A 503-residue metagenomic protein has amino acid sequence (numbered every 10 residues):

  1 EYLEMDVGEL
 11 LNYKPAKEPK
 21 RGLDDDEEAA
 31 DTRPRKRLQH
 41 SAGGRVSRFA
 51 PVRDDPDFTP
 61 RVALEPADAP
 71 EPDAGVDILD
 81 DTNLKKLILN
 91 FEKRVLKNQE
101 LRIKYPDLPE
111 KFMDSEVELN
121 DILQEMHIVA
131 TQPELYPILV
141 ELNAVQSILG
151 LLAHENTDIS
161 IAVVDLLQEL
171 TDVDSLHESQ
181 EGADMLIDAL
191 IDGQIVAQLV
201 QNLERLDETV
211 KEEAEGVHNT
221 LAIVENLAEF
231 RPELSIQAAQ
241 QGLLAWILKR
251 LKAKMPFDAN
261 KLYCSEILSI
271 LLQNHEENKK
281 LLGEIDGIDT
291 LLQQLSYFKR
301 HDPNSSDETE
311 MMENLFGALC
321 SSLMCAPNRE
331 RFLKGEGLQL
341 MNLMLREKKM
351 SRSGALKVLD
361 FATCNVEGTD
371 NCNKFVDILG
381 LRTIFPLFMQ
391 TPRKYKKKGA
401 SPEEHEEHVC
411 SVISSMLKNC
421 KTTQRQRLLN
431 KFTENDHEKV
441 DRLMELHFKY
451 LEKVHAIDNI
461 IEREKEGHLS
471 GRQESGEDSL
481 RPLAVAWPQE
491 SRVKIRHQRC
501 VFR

Functional and structural regions predicted by a protein language model:
E1-L135, Q168, D172, L186-I191 (+4 more regions): N-terminal "cap/leader" segments of large eukaryotic alpha-helical scaffolds
Y105-F112, Q132, I138, A144-L149 (+7 more regions): HEAT/HEAT-like alpha-solenoid repeats
K111-E125, N156-S179, D192-G193, A197-E229 (+11 more regions): Alpha-helical solenoid repeats of the armadillo/HEAT superfamily in eukaryotic scaffolding/adaptor proteins
H127, P137, L149, V200 (+4 more regions): Amphipathic alpha-helical repeat scaffolds
L152: Aromatic-lined substrate-binding rim segments of carbohydrate-active enzymes
G337-L338, I378-L381, T433-N435: Active/binding-pocket-proximal capping segment
L428-N430: A eukaryotic "domain-to-IDR transition" signal
